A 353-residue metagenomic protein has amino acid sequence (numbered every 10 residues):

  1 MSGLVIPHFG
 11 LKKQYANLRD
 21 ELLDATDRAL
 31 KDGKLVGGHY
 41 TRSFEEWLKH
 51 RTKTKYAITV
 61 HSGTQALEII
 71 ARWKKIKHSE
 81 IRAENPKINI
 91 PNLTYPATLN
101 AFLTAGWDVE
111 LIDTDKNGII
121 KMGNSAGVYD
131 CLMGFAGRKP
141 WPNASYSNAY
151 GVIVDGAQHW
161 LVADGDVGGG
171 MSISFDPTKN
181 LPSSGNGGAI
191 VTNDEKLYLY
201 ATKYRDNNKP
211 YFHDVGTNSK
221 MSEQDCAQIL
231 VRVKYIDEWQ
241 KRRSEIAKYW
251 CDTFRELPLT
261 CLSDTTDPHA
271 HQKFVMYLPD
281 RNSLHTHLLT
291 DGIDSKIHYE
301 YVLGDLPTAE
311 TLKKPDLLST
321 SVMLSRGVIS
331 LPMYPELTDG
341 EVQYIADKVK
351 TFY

Functional and structural regions predicted by a protein language model:
M1-K34, P332: N-terminal "arm"/small-domain region of PLP-dependent enzymes with the aminotransferase-like
S2-G3, K12, H39-W47, R51-I58 (+5 more regions): PLP-dependent aminotransferase class I/II
V5, N17, I76, I88 (+1 more regions): Pyridoxal 5′-phosphate
K34, G38-I88, A101-A105, L111: Phosphate-binding glycine-rich loop
L93-L99: Conserved coil-to-alpha-helix start sites within the AMP-binding
W107-G118, K296: Short beta-strand->loop structural element characteristic of the AMP-binding/adenylate-forming
T114-S183, A189-V191, E195, S330: Active-site phosphate-binding strand-loop segment of PLP-dependent enzymes
